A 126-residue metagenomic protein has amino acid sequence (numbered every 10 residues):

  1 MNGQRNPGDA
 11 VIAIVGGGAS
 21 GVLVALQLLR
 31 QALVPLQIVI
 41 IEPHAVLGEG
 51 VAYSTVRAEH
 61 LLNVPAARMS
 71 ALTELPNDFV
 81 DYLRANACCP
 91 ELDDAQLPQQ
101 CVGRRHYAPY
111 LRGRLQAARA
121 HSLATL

Functional and structural regions predicted by a protein language model:
M1-D9: A short, basic/flexible loop-to-alpha-helix module at the beginning of a structural domain
N2, P35-I38, P98: Adenine nucleotide-associated cytosolic modules
R5, G50-A52, R119: Compositionally biased, intrinsically disordered low-complexity regions
G8-V39: N-terminal Rossmann-like FAD-binding beta1-loop-alpha1 element of flavoenzymes
I41-G113: Glycine-rich active-site loop/strand segments that organize a redox cofactor
H121-L126: A conserved beta-strand/loop element that lines the FAD pocket in flavoprotein oxidoreductases
